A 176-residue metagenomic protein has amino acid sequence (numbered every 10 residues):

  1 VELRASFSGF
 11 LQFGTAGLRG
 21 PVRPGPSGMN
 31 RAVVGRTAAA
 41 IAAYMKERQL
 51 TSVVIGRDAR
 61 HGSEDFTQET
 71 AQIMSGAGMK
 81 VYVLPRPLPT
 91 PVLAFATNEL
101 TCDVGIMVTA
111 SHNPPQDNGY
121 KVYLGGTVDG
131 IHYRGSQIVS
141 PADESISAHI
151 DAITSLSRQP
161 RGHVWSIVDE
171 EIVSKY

Functional and structural regions predicted by a protein language model:
V1-G76, E171-Y176: An N-terminal, well-structured beta->alpha segment
E2-L11, G119-Y176: Gly/Ser/Thr-enriched, mixed-charge loops and adjacent short helices that form phosphate/oxyanion-binding elements
G35, E64, P87, S136-S140 (+1 more regions): Short, amphipathic alpha-helical segments
R36, A40-A43, V92-A96, S145-H149: Alpha-helical scaffold segments in soluble metabolic enzymes
Y44, A77, L100, H149-S157: Change "in soluble alpha/beta enzymes" to "in soluble alpha/beta proteins
R48-V128: Ferredoxin-reductase
